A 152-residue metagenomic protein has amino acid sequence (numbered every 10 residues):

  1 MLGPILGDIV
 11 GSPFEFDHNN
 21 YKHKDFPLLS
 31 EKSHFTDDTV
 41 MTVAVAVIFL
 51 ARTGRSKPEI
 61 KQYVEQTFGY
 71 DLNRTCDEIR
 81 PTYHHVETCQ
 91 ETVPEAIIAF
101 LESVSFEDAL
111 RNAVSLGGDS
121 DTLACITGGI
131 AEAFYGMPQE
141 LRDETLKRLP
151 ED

Functional and structural regions predicted by a protein language model:
M1-D152: Structured, active/binding-site neighborhoods that engage oxygen-rich ligands
